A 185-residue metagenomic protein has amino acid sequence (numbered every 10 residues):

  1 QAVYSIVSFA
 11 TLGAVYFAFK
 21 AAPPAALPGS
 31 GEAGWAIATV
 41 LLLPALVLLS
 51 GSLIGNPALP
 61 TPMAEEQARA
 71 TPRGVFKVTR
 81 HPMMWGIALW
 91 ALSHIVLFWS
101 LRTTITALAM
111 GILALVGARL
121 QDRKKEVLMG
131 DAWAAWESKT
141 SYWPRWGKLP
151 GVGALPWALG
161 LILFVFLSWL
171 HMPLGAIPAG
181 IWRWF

Functional and structural regions predicted by a protein language model:
Q1-F76, W85-F185: Membrane-anchoring alpha-helices and their flanking helix-loop junctions
